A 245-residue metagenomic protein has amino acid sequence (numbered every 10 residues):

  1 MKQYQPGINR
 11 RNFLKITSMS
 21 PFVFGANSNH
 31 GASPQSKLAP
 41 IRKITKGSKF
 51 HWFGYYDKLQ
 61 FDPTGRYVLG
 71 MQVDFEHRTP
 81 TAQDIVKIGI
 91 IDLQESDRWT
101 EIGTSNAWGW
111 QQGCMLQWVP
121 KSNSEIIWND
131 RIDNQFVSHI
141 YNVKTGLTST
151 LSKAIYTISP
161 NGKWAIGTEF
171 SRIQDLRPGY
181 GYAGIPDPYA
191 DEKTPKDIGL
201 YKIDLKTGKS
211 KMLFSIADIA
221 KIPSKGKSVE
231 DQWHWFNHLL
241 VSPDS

Functional and structural regions predicted by a protein language model:
K2-P21: N-terminal secretory signal peptides and thylakoid transit peptides that target proteins across membranes
R42-F50, I102-G109, K211-E230: Surface-exposed loop and turn segments in beta-propeller and other repeat-based domains that flank or scaffold
I44-D84: Beta-strand-rich domains and repeat architectures in extracellular enzymes and scaffolds, especially beta-propellers
Y55, Q83-I126, R131: Blade-loop segments of beta-propeller domains
L59-Y67, C114-E125, T157-W164, L240-S245: Blade-terminus and WD-like Trp-Asp/Gly-His loop motifs, strongest in beta-propeller folds
L69-E76, Q117-D133, I166-R172, D191 (+1 more regions): Beta-strand C-termini and the immediately following turn/loop, strongest in propeller blades
M71-D84, F170-K196: Short, conserved, GDST-rich strand-edge loop motifs in beta-rich repeat architectures
V86-Q94, I140-V143, D197-L205: Beta-propeller blade signature
